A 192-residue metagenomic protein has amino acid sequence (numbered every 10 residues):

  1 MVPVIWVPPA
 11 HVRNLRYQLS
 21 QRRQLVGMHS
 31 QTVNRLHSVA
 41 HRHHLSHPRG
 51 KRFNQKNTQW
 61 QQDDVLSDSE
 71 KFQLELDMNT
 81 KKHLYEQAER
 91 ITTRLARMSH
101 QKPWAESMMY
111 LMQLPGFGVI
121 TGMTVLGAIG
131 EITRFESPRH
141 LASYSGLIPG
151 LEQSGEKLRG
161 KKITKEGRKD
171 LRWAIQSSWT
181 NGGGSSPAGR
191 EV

Functional and structural regions predicted by a protein language model:
M1-V192: A detector of single, family-specific signature residues that are central to catalytic or substrate-handling motifs
